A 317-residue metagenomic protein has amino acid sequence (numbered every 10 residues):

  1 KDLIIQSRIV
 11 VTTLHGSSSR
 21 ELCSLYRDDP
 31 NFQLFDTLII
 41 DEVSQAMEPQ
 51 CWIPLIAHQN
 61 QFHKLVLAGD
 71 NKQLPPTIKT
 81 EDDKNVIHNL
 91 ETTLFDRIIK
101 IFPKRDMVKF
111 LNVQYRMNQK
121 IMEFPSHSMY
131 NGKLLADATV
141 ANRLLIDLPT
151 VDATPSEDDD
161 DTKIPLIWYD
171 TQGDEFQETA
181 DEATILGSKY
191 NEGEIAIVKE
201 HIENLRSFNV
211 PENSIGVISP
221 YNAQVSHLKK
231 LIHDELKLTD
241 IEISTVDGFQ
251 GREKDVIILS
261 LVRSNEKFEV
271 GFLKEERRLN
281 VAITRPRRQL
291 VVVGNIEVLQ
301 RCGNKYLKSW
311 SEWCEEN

Functional and structural regions predicted by a protein language model:
K1-G16: Inter-Walker segment of RecA-like/P-loop motor cores
H15-S17, L25-N317: Conserved helicase motor core of SF1/SF2 NTP-dependent helicases
